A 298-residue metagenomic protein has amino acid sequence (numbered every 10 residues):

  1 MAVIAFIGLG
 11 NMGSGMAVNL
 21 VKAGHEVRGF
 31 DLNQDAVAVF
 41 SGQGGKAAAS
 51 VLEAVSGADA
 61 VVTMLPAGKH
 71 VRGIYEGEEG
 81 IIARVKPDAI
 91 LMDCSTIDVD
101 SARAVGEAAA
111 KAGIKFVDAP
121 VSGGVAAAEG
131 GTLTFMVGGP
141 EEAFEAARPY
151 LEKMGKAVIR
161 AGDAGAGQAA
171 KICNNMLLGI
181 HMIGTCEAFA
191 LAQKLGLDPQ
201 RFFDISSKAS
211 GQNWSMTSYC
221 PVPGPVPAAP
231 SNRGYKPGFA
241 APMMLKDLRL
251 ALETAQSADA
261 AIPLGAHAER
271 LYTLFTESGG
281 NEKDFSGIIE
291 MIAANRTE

Functional and structural regions predicted by a protein language model:
M1-M64, A89, C94, R160: NAD(P)+-binding Rossmann beta1-loop-alpha1 motif at the extreme N-terminus of oxidoreductases
I4, L9, T96-N175: Rossmann-fold dinucleotide-binding core
M12, M16, M64, C94 (+4 more regions): Methionine-biased hydrophobic packing positions in alpha-helices, especially within tandem helical repeat solenoids
V27, A47, K115-V117, V158 (+2 more regions): Hydrophobic beta-strand scaffold residues
V51-T63, A67-K115: Rossmann-fold NAD(P) dinucleotide-binding segment
G167-R296: Helical "substrate-binding/catalytic lid" subdomain of Rossmann-like NAD(P)-dependent dehydrogenases/reductases
